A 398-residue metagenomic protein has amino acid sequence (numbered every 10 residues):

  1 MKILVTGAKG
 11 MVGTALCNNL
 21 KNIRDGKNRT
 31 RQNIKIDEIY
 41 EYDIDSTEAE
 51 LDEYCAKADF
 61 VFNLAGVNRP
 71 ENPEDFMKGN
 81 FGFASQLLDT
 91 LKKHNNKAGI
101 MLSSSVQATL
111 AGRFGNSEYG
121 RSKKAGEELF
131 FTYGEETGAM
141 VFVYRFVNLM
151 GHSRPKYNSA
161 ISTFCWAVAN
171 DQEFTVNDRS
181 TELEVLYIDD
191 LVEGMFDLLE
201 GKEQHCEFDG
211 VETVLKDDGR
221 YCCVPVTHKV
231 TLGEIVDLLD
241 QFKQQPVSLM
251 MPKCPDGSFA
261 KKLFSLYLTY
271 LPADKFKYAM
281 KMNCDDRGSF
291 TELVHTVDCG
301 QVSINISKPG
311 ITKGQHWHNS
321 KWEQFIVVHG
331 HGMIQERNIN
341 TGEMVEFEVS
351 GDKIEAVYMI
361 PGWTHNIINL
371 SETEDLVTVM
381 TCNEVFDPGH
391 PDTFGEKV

Functional and structural regions predicted by a protein language model:
M1-G26: N-terminal Rossmann NAD(P)H-binding glycine-rich loop of SDR-like oxidoreductase domains
D45-Q86, T90-K93, Q107-F114: NAD(P)H-binding glycine-rich loop region in Rossmannoid oxidoreductase-like domains and their noncatalytic homologs
F131-V143, V147-L183, I188-G201: NAD(P)-dependent short-chain dehydrogenase/reductase
D197, G201-M282: Mid/C-terminal beta-alpha module of Rossmann-like enzyme folds, strongest in SDR-family dehydrogenases/epimerases
D274-Q315: A short glycine-rich, His/Asp/Glu-containing loop-to-beta-strand
S320-N338: Glycine- and acidic-residue-biased ligand/ion/polar-headgroup-sensing regions
N338-W363: Short acidic-glycine-tyrosine-enriched beta hairpin
T341-E343, I368-V398: Double-stranded beta-helix
